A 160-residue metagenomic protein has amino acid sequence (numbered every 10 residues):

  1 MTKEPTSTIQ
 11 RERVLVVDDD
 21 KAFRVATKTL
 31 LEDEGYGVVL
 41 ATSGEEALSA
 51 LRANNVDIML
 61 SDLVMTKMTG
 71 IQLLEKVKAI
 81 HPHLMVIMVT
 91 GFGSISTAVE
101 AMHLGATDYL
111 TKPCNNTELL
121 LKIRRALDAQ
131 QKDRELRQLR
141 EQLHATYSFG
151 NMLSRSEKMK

Functional and structural regions predicted by a protein language model:
M1-L15: Non-catalytic signal-transmission and effector/linker regions of two-component phosphorelay proteins
D20, M59, L63-V64, I71 (+1 more regions): The short loop immediately C-terminal to the conserved phospho-acceptor aspartate in CheY-like receiver
K21-V39, A53: Two-component/phosphorelay signaling modules centered on CheY-like receiver
R24, T66-K67, S94, K112: The feature encodes the CheY-like receiver
T42-E46, T69-Q72: Acidic catalytic/metal-coordinating carboxylates
R140-K160: AAA+ ATPase active-site-proximal loops
